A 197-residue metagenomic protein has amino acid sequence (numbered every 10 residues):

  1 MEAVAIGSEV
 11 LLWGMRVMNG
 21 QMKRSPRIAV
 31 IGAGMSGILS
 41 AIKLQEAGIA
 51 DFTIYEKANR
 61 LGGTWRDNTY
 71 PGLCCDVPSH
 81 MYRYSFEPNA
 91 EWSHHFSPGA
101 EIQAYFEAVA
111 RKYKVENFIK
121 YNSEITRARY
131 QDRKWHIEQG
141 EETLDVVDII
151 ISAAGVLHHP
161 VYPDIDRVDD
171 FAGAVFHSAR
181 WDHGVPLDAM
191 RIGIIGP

Functional and structural regions predicted by a protein language model:
E2-I28, E46, H158-A179: Extreme N-terminal leader/targeting segments of oxidoreductases
G20-K23, L144, P186: Short, flexible hinge/linker loops that cap or flank conserved catalytic cores
M22-S36, M190-I195: Beta1/beta-strand and adjacent pyrophosphate-binding region of the FAD-binding site in flavoprotein oxidoreductases
R27-T53: N-terminal Rossmann-like FAD-binding beta1-loop-alpha1 element of flavoenzymes
Q45-N68: Glycine-rich FAD pyrophosphate-binding loop
R66-D76: Glycine-rich phosphate-binding loop and adjoining beta1-alpha1-beta2 segment of Rossmann-like nucleotide-binding folds
R83-Y84, P88-S93, P98-I102, A154-P197: Glycine-rich dinucleotide-binding loop and its adjacent helix/turn
H95-L157: Feature captures the FAD/FMN-dependent oxidoreductase FAD-binding
